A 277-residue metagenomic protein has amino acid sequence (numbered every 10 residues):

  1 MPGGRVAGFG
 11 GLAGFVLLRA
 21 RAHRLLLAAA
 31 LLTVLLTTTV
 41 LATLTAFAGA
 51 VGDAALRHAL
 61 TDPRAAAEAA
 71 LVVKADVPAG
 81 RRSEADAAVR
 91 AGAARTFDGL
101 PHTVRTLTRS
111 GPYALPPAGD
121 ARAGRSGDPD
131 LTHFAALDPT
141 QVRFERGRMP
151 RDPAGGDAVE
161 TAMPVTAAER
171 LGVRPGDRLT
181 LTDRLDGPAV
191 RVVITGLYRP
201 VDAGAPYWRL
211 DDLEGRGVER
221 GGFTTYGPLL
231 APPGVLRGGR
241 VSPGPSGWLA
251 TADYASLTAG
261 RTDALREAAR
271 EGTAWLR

Functional and structural regions predicted by a protein language model:
M1-R277: Membrane transport/envelope proteins' first extracytoplasmic loop
